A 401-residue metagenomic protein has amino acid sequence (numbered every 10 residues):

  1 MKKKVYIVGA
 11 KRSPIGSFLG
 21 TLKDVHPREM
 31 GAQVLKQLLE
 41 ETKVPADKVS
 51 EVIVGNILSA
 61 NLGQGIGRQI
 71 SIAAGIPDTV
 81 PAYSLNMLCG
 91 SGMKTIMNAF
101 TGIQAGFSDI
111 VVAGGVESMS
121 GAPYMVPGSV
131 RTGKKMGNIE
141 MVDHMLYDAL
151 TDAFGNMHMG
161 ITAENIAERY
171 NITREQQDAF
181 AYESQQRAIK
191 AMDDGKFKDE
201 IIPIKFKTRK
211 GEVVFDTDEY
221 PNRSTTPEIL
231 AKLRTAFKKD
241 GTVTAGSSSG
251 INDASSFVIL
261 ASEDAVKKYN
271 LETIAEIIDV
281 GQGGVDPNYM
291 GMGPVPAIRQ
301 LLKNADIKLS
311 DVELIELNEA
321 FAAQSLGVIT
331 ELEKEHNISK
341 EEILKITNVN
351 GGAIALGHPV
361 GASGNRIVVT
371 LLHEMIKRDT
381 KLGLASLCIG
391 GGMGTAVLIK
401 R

Functional and structural regions predicted by a protein language model:
M1-V25, T226-M292, P296, V369-T370 (+2 more regions): Condensing-enzyme catalytic core mediating Claisen C-C bond formation in acyl metabolism
K11-S13, K23-Q33, E41, Q176-K268 (+4 more regions): N-terminal extracellular/periplasmic Venus flytrap/periplasmic-binding protein-like
R12-E40, L58-A60, Y83-M97, D109 (+9 more regions): Active-site pocket-shaping loop/turn-to-helix segments
K23-V111, G115-K134, I201-D216, N288 (+1 more regions): Conserved beta-ketoacyl condensing-enzyme motif
N56-I110, A153-H158, S224-G250, E335-R366 (+1 more regions): Conserved catalytic cysteine-centered active-site region of acyl-thioester-dependent Claisen-condensing enzymes
L85-E117, A167-K196, F257-D264, I329 (+2 more regions): Active-site-proximal alpha-helical scaffold in enzymes
I110-N165: Flexible glycine-/small-residue-enriched beta->alpha junction loops that bind anionic phosphate/pyrophosphate groups
T162-E164, E200, T208, I278-A355: Active-site pocket-lining segment
